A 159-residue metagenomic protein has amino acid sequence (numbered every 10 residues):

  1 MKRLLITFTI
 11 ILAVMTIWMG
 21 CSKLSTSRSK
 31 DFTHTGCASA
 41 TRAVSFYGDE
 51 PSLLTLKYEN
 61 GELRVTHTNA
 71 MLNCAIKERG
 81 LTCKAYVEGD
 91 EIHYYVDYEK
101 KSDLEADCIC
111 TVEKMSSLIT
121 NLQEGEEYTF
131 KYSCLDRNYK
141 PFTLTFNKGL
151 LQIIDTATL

Functional and structural regions predicted by a protein language model:
M1-R28: Bacterial Sec-dependent N-terminal signal peptides
C21-L159: Exposed, flexible binding/inhibitory loops of compact, secreted disulfide-stabilized domains
